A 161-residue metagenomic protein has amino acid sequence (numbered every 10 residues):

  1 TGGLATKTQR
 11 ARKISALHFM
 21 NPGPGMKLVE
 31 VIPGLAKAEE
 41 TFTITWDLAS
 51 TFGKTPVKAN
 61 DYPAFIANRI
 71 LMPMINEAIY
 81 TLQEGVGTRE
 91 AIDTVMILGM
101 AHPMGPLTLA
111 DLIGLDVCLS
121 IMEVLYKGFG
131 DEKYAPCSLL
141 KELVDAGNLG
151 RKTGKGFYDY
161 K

Functional and structural regions predicted by a protein language model:
T1-N60, F65-N68: Rossmann-fold dinucleotide-binding core
A16, A67-L71, I75, L140: Alpha-helical structural signal
P24, I70-M74, H102: Alpha-helix N-cap/N′ positions at the starts of helices
E30, R69, E77, A91-D93: Acidic active-site catalytic centers that drive phospho-/nucleotidyl reactions and related ester hydrolyses
E40-I44, S50-D61, I79-E84, R89-K161: NAD(P)-dependent Rossmann-like dehydrogenase/reductase catalytic/cofactor-binding core
